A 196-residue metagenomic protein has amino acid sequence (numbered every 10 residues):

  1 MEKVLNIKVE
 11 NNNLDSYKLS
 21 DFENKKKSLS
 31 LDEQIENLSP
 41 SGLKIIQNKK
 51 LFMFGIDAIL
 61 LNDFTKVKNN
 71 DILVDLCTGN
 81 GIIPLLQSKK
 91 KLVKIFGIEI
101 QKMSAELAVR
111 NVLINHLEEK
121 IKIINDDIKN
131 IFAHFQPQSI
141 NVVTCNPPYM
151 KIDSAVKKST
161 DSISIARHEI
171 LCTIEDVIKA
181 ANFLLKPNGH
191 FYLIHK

Functional and structural regions predicted by a protein language model:
M1-D32, Q47: N-terminal auxiliary segments of SAM/dcSAM-dependent transferases
K26-K68: Class I SAM-dependent transferase core
Q47, N125-D126, H195: Short loop/edge segments at beta-strand edges and connector loops that shape dinucleotide/nucleotide cofactor-binding
D63-D153: Conserved SAM/SAH cofactor-binding pocket of Class I
P147-D176: Mobile active-site "lid"/loop adjacent to the S-adenosyl-L-methionine
L171-K196: Conserved Class I SAM-dependent methyltransferase catalytic core
